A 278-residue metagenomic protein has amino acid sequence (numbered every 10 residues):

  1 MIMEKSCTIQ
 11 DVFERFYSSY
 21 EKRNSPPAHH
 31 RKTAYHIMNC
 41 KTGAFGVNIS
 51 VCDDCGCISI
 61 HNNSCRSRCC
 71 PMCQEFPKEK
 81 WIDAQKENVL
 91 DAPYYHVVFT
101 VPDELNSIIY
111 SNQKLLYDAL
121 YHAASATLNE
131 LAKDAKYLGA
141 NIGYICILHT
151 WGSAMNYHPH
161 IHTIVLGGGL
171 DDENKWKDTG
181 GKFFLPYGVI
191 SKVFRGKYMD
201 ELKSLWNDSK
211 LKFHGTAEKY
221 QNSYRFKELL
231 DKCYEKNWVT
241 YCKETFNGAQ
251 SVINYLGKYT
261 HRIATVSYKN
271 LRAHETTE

Functional and structural regions predicted by a protein language model:
M1-R272: Beta->alpha loop/short-helix hinge microenvironment recognizer with preference for catalytic Tyr/His contexts
A273-E278: Short "domain-exit" segments at the C-terminal end of structured domains
